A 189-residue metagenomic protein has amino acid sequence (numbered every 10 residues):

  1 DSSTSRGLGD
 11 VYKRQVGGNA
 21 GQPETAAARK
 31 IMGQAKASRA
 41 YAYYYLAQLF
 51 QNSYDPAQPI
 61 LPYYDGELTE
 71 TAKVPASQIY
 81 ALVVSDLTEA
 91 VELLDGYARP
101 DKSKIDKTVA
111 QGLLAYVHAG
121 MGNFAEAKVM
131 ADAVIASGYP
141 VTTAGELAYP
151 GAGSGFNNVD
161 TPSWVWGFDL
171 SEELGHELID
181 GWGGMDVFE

Functional and structural regions predicted by a protein language model:
D1-L49, Q78, E92-Y97: Conserved, well-structured interaction surfaces
V16, F50, L87, L94 (+1 more regions): Alpha-helical junction/boundary sensor with strong preference for TPR arrays
A47-D55, A98-R99, G120-N123: Short coil/turn linking the two alpha-helices of tandem helical-hairpin repeats
L68, K128-E189: Hydrophobic-face positions in mid-chain alpha helices that act as interaction patches
